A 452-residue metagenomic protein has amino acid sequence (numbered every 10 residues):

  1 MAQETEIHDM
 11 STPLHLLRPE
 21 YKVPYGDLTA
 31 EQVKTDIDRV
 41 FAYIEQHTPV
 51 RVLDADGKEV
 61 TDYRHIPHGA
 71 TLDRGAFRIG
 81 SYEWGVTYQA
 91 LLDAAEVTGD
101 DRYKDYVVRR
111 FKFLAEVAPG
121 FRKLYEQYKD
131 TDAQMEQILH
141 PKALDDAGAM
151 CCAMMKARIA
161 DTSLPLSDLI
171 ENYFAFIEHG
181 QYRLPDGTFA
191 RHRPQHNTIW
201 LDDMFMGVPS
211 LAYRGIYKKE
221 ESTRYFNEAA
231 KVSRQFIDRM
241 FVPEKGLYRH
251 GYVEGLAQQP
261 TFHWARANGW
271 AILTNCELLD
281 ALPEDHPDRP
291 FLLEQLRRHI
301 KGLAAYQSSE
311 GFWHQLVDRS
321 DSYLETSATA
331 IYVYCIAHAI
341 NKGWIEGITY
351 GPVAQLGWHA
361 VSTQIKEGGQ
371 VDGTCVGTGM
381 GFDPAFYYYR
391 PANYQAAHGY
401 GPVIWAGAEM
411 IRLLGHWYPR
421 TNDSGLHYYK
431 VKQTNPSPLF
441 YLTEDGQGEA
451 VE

Functional and structural regions predicted by a protein language model:
M1, P185, G207, F241 (+2 more regions): Generic low-polarity alpha-helical segments
Q3-E83, V97, R102-K104, R109-D168 (+4 more regions): CBM-like carbohydrate-recognition segments
A70-T71, A190-R191, Q315: A short alpha-helix capping/helix-coil boundary motif
L91-A94: Alpha-helical support elements that line or immediately flank enzyme active sites and cofactor-binding pockets
K104-V108, E116-V253, P260-T261, E367-G368: Extended ligand-binding groove/face enriched in aromatic
L201-D202, M206-Q315, S322-V333, I345-G379 (+3 more regions): Extended ligand-binding clefts on enzyme/binding-domain cores
